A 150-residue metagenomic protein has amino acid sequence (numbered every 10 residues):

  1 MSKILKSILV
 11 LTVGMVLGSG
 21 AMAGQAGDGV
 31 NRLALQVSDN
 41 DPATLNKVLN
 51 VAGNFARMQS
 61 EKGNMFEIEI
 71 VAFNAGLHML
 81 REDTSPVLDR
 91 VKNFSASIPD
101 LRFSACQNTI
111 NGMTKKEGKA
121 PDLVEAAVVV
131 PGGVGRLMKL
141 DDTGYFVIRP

Functional and structural regions predicted by a protein language model:
M1-L9: Bacterial N-terminal signal peptides that target proteins for export
S2, A21-M22: Signal peptide-directed secreted proteins
I8-S19: Bacterial N-terminal signal peptides
L17, K62-N64, S97, L123: Short, structurally constrained coil/turn elements that cap an alpha-helix or connect an alpha-helix to the following
G24-E69, H78-M79: N-terminal secretory signal peptides
V37-D41, A72-N74, Q107-I110, G133: A mature extracytoplasmic/lumenal domain signature
R81-P150: A cross-taxonomic marker for long C-terminal extensions/tails that follow the last structured domain
